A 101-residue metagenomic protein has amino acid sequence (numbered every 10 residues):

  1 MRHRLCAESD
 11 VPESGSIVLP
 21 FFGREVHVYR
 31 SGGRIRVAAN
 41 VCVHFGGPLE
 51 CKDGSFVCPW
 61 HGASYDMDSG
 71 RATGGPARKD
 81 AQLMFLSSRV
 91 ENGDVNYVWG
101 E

Functional and structural regions predicted by a protein language model:
M1-S55, D66-M67, D80-E101: N-terminal pre-ligand scaffold of iron-sulfur
F56-G62, A72-A81: Short cysteine/histidine-rich metal-coordination sites, predominantly Zn2+-binding motifs
